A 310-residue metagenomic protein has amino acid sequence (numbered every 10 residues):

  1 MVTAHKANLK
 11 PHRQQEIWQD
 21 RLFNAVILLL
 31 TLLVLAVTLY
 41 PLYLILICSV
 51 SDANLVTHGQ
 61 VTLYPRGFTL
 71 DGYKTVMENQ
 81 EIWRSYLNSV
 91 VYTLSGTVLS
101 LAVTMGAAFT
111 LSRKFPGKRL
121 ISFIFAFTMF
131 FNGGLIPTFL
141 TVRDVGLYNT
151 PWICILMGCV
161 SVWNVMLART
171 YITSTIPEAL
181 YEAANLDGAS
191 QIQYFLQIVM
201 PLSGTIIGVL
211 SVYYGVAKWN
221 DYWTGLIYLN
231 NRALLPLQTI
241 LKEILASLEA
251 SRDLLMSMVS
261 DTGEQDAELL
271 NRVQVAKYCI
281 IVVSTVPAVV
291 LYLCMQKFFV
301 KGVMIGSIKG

Functional and structural regions predicted by a protein language model:
V2-G310: A hydrophobic, multi-pass inner-membrane permease signature
